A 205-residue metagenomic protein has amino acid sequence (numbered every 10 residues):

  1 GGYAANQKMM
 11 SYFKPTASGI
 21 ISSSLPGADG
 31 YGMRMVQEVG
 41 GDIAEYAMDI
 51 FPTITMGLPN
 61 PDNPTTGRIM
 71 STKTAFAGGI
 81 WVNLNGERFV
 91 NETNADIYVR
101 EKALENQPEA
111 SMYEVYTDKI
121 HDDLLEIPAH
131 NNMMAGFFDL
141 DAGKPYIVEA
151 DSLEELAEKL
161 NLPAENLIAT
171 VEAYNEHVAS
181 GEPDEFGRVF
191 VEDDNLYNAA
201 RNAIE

Functional and structural regions predicted by a protein language model:
G1-P59: Glycine-rich loop(s) and the adjacent beta-strand/alpha-helix scaffold that form part
A5-Q7, N91, F186, E192: Basic, gly/Ser/Thr/Pro-rich low-complexity segments located predominantly at protein N termini
M10-S11, N94-A95, A169-T170: Composition- and surface-driven signal marking solvent-exposed, interaction-prone regions in large proteins
T16-G19, F137-D139, L167: A short, structure-level motif marking secondary-structure boundaries and short turns
I20, P59-N63, V191-N198: Short amphipathic alpha-helical patches
D29, T117, T170: Residue-level signal for threonine
M33-L162: An anion/pyrophosphate-binding glycine-rich loop and adjacent beta-alpha core in soluble alpha-beta enzymes
N166-E205: A glycine-rich dinucleotide-binding beta-alpha-beta segment and adjacent secondary-structure elements that constitute
